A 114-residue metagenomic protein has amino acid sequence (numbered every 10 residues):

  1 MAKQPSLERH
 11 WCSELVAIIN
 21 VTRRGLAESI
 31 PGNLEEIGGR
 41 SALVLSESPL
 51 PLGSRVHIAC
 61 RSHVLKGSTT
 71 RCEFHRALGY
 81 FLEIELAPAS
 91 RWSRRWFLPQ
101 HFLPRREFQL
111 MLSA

Functional and structural regions predicted by a protein language model:
M1-A114: Structured alpha-helical
